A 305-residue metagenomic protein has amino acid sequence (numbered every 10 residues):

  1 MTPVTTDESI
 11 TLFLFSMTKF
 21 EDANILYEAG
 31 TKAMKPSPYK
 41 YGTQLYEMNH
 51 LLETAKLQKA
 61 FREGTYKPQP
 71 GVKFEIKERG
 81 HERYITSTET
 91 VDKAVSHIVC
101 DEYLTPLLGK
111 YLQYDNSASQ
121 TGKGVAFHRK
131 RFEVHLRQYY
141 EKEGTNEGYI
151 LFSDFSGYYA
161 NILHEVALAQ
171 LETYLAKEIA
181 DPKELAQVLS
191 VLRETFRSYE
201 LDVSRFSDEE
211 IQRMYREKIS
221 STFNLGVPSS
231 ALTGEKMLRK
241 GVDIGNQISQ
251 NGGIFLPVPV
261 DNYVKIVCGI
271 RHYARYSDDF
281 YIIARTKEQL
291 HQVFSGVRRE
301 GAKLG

Functional and structural regions predicted by a protein language model:
M1-A60: Non-catalytic, polymerase-adjacent accessory regions of viral genome-replication enzymes
N24, L51, A55, D92-H97 (+8 more regions): Non-catalytic, well-ordered alpha-helical scaffold segments
P38-T43, V72-H97, Y111-K123, D208-I254: Short, conserved non-catalytic motifs in the polymerase core
L52-H81: Active-site-flanking structural segment that lines cofactor/substrate pockets
G80, V91, L136, F155-Y159 (+1 more regions): Short, flexible loop/turn elements at secondary-structure junctions
E102-H164: Active-site-proximal segment of RNA-dependent polymerases
K142-S277, Y281-Q292, G296: Conserved polymerase palm-domain catalytic core
I179, R298-G305: A common structural junction motif
